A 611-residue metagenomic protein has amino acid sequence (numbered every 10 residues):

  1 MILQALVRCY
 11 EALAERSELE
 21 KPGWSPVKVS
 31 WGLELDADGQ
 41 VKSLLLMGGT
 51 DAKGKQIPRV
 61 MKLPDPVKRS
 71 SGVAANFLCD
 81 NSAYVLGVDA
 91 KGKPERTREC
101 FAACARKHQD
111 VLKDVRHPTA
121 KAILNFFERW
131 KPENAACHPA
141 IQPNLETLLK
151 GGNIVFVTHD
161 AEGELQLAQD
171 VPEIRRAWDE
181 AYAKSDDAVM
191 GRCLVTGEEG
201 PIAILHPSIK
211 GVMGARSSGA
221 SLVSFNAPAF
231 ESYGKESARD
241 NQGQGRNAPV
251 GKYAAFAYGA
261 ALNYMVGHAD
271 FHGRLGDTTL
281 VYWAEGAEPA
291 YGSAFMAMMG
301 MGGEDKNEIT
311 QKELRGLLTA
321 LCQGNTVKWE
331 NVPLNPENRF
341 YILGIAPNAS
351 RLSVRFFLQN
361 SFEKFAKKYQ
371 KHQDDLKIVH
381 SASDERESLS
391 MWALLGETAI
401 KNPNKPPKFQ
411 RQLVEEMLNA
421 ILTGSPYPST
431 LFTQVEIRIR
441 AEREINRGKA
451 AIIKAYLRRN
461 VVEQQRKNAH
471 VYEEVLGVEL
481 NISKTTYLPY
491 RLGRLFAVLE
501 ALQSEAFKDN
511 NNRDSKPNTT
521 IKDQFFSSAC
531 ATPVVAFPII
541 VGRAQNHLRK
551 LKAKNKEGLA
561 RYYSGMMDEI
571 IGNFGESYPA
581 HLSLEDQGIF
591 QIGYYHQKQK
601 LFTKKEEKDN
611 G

Functional and structural regions predicted by a protein language model:
M1-A188, F230-R239, G245-G611: Conserved phosphate-interacting/catalytic interface
D187-M190, G219: Residues immediately within or flanking Cys/His clusters that coordinate Zn2+ in small zinc-binding modules
M190-G197: Short cysteine-rich clusters marking metal-coordination/redox-active sites
E199-A203: Short, non-ligating residues that shape and space the ligands of small metal-coordination modules and catalytic
I204-R246: Short microdomains enriched in Cys/His and/or Lys/Arg
